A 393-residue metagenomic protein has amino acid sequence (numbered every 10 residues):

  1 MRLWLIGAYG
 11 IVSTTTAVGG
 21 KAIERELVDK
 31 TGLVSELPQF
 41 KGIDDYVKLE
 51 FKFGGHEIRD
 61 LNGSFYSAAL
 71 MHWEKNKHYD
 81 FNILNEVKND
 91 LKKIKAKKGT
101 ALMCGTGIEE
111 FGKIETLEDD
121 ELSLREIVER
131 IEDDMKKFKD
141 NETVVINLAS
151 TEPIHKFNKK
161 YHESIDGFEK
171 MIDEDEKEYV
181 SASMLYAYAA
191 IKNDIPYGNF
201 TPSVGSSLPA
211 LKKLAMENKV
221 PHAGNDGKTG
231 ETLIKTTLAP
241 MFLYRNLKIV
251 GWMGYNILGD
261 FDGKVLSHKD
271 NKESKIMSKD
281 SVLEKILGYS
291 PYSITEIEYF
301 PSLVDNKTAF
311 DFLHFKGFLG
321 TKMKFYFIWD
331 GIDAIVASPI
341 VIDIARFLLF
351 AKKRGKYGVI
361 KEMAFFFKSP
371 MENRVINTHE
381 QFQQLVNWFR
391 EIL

Functional and structural regions predicted by a protein language model:
M1-Y197, P209-L214, T237-L238, D333-L393: Metallocofactor- and cofactor-centric catalytic cores in central/energy metabolism, strongly enriched
Y9, E57-D60, T229-G230, M253-D260 (+3 more regions): Glycine-rich beta-alpha junction loops
E24, D262, L266-L393: C-terminal catalytic/substrate-binding lobe primarily of soluble NAD(P)-dependent oxidoreductases
M171-I172, E176, K219-E231: Acidic, His- and aromatic-enriched active-site or binding-groove loops in soluble protein domains that engage sugars
Y179, F200-S203, N225-G227, W252 (+1 more regions): Glycine- and other small-residue-rich loops at beta-strand/loop junctions that grip anionic moieties
G205-H222: Short, electropositive alpha-helical surface patch
A223-N225, T229-Y292: Conserved anion/nucleotide-ligand pocket segment
